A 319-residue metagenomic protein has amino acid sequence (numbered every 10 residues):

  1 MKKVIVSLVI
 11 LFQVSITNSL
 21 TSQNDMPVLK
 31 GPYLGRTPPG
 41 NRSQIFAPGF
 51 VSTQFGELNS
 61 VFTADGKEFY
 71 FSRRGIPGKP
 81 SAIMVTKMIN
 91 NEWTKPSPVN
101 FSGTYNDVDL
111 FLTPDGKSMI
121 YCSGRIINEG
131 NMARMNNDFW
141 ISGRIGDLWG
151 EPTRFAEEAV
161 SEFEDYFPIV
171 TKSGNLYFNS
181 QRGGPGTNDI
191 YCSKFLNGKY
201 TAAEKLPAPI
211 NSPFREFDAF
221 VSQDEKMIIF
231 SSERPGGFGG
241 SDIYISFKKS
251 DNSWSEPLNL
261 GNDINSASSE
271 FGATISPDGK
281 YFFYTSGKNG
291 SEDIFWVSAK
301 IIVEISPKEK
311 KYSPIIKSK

Functional and structural regions predicted by a protein language model:
M1-D25: Bacterial Sec-dependent N-terminal signal peptides
Q23-K319: Short, conserved micro-motifs composed of acidic
